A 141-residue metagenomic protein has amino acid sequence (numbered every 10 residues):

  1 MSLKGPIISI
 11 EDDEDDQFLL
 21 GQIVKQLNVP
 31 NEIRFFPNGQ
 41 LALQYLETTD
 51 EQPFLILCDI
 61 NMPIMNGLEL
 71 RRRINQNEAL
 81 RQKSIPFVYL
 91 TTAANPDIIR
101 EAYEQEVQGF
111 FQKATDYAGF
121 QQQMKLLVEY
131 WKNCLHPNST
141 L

Functional and structural regions predicted by a protein language model:
K4-D15, L20-V24, I56: Conserved acidic segment of CheY-like receiver
F35-L55: Acidic, metal-coordinating helix/loop segments flanking the phosphotransfer/catalytic sites of two-component signaling
P37, I64-M65, I74: Hydrophobic residue at a beta-alpha junction that N-caps the helix immediately following a catalytic beta-strand/loop
M62, A102: Receiver (REC) domain active-site loop signature in two-component systems and cognate sites in sensor histidine kinases
P63, N95: The feature encodes the CheY-like receiver
T115-V128: C-terminal output helix
